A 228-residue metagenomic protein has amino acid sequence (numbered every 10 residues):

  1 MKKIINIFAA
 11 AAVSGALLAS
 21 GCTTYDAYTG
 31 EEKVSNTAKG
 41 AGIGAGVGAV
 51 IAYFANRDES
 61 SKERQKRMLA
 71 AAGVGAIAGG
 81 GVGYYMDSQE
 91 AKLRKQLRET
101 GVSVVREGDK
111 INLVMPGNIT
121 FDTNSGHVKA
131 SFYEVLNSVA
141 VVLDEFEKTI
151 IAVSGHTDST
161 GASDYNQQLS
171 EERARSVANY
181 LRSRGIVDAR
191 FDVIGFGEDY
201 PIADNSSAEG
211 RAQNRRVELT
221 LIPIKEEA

Functional and structural regions predicted by a protein language model:
M1-A11: Bacterial N-terminal signal peptides that target proteins for export
A10-L18: Bacterial N-terminal signal peptides
S20-C22: N-terminal Sec signal peptide cleavage junction
Y25-K92: Short, low-complexity, glycine-enriched hydrophobic/amphipathic alpha-helices that associate with lipid bilayers
G46-V47, Q89, L93, F132-V135 (+4 more regions): Stable alpha-helical elements in mature extracytoplasmic
M86-N118: Amphipathic, membrane-active segments
Q96, F121-G155, R182, A212-N214 (+2 more regions): Periplasmic peptidoglycan-binding/anchoring modules of Gram-negative envelope and division proteins
H156-A228: Periplasmic OmpA-like peptidoglycan-binding domain that tethers envelope proteins to the cell wall
